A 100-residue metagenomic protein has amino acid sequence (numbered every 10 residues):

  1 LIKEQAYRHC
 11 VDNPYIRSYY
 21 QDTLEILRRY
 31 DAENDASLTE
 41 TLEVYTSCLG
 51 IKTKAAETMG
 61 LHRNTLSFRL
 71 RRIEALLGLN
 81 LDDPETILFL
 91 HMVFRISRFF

Functional and structural regions predicted by a protein language model:
L1-F100: Cytosolic nucleotide-utilizing catalytic cores of signal-transduction proteins
